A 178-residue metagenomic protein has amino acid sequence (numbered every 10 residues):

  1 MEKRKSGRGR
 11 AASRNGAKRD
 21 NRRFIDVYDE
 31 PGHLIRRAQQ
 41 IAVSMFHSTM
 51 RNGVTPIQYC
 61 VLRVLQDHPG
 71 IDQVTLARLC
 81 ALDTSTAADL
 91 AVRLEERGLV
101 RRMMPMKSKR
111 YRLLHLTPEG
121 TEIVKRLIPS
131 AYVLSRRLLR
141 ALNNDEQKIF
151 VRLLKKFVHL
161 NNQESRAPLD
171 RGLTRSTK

Functional and structural regions predicted by a protein language model:
M1-N52, P168, T177-K178: N-terminal leader segment of winged-helix/HTH proteins
K3, S13-N15, V43, V92-K155 (+1 more regions): Charged, amphipathic alpha-helical coiled-coil/dimerization segments
R23, V27-L34, T86, R112 (+2 more regions): Conserved acidic
D26, H33, Q40-T86, R97 (+2 more regions): N-terminal helix-turn-helix DNA-binding core of bacterial DNA-binding proteins
R36, R51, Q66, I128 (+1 more regions): Alpha-solenoid HEAT/Armadillo repeat architecture
T49, L134, L138-A141, D145 (+1 more regions): Short, polar/charged, Gly/Pro-enriched helix-capping and turn/loop motifs at alpha-helix termini and inter-helix linkers
E146-K178: Exposed, interaction-prone assembly regions rather than primary DNA-binding/catalytic cores
